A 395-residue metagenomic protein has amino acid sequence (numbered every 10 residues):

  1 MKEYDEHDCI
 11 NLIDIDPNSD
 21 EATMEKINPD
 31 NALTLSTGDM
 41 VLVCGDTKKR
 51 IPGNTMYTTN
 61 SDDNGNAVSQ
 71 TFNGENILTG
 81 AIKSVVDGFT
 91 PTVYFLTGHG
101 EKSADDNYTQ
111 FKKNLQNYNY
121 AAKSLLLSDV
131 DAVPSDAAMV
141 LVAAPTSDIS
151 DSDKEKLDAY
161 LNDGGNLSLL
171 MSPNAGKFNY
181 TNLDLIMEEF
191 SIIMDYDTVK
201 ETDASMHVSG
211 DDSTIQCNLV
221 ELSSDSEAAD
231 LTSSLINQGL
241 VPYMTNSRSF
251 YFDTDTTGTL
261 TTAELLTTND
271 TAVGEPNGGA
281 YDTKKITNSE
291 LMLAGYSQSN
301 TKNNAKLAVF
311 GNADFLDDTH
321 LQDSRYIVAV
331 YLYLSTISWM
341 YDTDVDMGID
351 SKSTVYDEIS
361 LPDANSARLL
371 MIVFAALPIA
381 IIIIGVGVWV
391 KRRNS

Functional and structural regions predicted by a protein language model:
M1-S395: Short, surface-exposed patches at the edges or C-terminal ends of soluble domains, predominantly
